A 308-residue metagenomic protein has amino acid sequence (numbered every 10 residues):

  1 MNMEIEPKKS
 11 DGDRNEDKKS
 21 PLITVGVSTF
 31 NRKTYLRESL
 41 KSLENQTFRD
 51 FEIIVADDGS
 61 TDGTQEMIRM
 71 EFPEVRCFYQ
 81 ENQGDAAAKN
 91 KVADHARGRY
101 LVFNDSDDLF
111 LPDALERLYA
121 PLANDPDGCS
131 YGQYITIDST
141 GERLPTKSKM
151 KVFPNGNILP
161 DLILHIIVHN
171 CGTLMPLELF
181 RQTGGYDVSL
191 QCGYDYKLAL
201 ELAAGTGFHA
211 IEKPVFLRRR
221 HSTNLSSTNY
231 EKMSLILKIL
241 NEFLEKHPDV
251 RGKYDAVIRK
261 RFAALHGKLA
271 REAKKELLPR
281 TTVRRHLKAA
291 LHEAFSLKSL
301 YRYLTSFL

Functional and structural regions predicted by a protein language model:
N2-K18, R220-L308: C-terminal subregions of glycosyltransferases and related glycan-biosynthesis enzymes
V25, M150-L237: Conserved nucleotide-sugar donor-binding catalytic segment
R32-N45: Short, well-formed alpha-helical segments that are part of the catalytic scaffolds of diverse glycosyltransferases
T34-R37, G59-M70, L109, D113: Acidic helix N-cap motif at the loop->helix transition within catalytic regions of sugar-transfer enzymes
S42, R49, D57-E66, D105: A conserved acidic beta->alpha catalytic loop
Q80-A96: Glycine-rich, basic loop-to-helix element that forms the pyrophosphate-binding segment of sugar-nucleotide handling
L101: Short aromatic/hydrophobic "clamp" motif used to bind/position activated sugar donors
D113-L144: Conserved donor NDP-sugar-binding/catalytic core segment of glycosyltransferases
